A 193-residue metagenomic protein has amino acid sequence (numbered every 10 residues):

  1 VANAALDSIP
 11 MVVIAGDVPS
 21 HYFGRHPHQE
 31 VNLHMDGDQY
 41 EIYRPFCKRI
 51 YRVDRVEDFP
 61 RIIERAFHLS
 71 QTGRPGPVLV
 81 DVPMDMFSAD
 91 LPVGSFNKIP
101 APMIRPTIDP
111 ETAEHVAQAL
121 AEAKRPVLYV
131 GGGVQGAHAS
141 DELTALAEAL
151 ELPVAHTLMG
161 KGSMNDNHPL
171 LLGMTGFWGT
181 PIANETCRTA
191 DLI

Functional and structural regions predicted by a protein language model:
V1-I193: N-terminal alpha/beta PP-like core and its mobile active-site loop of ThDP/TPP-dependent enzymes
